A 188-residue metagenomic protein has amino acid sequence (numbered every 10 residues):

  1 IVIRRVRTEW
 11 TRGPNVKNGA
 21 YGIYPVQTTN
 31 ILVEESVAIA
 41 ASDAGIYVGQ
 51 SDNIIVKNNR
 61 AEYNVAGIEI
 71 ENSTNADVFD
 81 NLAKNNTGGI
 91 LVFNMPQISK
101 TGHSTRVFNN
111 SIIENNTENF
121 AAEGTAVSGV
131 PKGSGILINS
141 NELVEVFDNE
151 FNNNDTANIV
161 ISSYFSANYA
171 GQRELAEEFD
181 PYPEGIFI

Functional and structural regions predicted by a protein language model:
I1, N15-P25, A40-Y47, Y63-I70 (+3 more regions): Extracellular beta-strand/beta-solenoid scaffold signature
V2-R12, T29-A44, D52-A66, T74-G88 (+4 more regions): Right-handed parallel beta-helix
E118, S134-I136, P181-F187: Extracytoplasmic/cell-surface-exposed regions of Actinobacterial cell-envelope-associated and secreted proteins
N141-I188: Active-site/pore-lining binding-face segments in mid-to-C-terminal subdomains
